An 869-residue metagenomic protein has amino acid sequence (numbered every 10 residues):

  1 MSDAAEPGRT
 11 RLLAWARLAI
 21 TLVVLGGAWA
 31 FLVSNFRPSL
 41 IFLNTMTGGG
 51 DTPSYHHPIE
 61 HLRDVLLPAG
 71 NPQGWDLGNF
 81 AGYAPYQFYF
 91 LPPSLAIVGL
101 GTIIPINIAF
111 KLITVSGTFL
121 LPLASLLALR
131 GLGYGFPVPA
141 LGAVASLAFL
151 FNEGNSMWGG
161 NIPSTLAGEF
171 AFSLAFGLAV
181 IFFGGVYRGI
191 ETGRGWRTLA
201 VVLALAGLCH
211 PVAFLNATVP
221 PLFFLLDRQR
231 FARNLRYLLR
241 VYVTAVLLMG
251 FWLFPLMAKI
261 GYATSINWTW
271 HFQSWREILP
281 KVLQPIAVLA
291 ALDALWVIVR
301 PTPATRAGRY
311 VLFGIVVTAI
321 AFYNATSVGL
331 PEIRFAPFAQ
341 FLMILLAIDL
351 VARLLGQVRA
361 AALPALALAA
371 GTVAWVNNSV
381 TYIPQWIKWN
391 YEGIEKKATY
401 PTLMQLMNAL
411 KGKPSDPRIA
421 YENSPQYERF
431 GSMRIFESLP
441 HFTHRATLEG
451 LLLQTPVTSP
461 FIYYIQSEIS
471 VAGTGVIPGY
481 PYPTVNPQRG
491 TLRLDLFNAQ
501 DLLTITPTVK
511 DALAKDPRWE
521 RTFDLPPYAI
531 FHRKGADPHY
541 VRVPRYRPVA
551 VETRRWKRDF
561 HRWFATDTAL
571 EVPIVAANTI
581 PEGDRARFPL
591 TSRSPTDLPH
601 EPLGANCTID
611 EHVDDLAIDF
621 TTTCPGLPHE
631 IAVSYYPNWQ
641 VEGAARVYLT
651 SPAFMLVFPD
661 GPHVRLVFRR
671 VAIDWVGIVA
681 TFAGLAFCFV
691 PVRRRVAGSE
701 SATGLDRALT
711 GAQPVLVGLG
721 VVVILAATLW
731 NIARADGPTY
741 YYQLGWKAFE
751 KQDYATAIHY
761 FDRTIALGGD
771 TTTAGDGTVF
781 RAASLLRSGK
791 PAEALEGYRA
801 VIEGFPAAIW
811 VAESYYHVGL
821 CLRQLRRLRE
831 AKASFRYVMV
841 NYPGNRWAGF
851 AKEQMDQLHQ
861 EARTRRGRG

Functional and structural regions predicted by a protein language model:
M1-S415, D501-T504, E520-T522, A536 (+1 more regions): Membrane-embedded transmembrane-helix bundle of lipid-linked glycan/lipid transferases
D3-R11, N578-T710: Active-site-proximal, structured, solvent-exposed surfaces of multi-pass membrane proteins that position macromolecular
D51, H61, L66, G70 (+8 more regions): Extracytoplasmic
A735-F749, G775-V779, L786, A812-Y816: Alpha-helical tetratricopeptide repeat
I765-A774, I802-V811, M839-E853: Short solvent-exposed coil/turn linkers within tandem alpha-helical repeat scaffolds
